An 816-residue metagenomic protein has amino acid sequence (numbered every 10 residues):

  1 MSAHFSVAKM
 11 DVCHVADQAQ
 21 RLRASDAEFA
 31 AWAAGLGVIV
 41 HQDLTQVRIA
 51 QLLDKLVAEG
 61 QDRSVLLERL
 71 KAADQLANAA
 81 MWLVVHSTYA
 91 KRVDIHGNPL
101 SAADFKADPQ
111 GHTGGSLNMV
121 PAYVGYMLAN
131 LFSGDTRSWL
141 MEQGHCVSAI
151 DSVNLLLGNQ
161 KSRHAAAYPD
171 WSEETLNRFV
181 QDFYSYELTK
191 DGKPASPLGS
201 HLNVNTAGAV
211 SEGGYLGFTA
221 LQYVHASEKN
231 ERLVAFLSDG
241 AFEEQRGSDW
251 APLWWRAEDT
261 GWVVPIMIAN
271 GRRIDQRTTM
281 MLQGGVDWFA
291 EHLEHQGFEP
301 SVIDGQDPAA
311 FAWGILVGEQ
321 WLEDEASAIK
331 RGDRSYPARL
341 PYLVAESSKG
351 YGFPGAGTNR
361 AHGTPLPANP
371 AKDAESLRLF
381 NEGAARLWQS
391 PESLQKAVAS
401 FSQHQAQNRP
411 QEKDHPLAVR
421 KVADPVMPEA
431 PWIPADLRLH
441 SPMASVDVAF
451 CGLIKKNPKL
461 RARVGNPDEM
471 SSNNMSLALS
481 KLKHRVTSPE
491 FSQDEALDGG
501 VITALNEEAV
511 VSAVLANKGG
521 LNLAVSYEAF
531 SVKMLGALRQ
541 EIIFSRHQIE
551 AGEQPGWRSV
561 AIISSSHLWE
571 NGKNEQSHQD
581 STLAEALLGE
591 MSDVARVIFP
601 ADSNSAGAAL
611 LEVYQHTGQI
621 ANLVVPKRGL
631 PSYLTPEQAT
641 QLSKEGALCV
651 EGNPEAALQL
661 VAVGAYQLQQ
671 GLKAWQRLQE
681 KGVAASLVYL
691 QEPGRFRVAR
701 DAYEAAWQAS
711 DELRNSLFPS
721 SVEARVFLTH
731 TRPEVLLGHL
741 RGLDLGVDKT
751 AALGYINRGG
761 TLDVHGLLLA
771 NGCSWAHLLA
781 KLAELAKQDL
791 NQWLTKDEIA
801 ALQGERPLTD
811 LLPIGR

Functional and structural regions predicted by a protein language model:
S2-L157, H440-D447, N466: N-terminal amphipathic, basic-rich helices that act as targeting or association modules
A72, V85, Y89-V93, W139 (+7 more regions): Non-catalytic terminal/interface segments that mediate subunit docking, oligomerization, and allosteric communication
A73-P99, Q110, G115-E258, S476-A478 (+2 more regions): Cofactor-binding active-site loop characterized by glycine-rich and histidine/acidic residues
F105-V120, W139-C146, W171, K193-E212 (+8 more regions): Active-site nucleophile and cofactor-binding loops and adjacent substrate-binding regions of central metabolic enzymes
R137, L221-V234, K518-L535, G556 (+2 more regions): Glycine-rich phosphate/pyrophosphate-binding loops and their adjacent beta-strand/loop elements at enzyme active sites
Q160-L176, W255-I266, H295, S488 (+3 more regions): A glycine-rich helix N-cap at a beta->alpha junction
R178, D182-P197, G208-E212, A226-V234 (+6 more regions): Thiamine diphosphate
R378-L439, H777, L782-L790, D797-R806: N-terminal leader/propeptide and maturation segments of large enzyme subunits in energy/redox metabolism and hydrolases
